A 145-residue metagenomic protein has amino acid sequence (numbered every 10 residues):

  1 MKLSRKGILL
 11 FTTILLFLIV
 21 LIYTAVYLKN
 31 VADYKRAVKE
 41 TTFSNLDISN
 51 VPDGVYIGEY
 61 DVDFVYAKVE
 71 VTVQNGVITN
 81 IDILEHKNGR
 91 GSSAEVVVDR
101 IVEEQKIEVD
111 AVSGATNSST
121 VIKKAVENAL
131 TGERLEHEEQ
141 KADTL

Functional and structural regions predicted by a protein language model:
M1-K68, T72-L145: Intrinsically disordered terminal and processing segments
